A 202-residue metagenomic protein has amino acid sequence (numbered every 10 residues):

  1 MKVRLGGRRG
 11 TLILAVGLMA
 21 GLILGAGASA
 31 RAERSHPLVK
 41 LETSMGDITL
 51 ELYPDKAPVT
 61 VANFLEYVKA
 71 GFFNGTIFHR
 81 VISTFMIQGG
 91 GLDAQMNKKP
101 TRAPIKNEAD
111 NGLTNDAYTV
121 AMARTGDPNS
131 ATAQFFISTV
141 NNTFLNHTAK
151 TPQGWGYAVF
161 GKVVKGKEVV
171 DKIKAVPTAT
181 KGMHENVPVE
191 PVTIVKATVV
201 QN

Functional and structural regions predicted by a protein language model:
K2-G7, I13-N202: Cyclophilin-like peptidyl-prolyl cis-trans isomerases
